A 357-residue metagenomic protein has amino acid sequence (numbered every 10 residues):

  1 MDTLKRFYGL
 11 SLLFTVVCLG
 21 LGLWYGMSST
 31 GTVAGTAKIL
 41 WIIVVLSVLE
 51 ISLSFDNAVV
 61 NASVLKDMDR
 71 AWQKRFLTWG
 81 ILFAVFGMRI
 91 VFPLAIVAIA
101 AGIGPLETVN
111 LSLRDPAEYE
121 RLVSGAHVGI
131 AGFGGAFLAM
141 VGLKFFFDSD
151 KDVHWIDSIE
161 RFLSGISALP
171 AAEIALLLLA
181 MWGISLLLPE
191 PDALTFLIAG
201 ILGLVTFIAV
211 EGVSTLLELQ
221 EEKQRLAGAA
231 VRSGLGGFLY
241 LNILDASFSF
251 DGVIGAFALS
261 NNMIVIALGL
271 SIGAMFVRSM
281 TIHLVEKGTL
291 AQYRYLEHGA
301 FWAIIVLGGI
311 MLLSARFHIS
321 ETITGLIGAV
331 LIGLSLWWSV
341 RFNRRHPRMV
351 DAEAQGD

Functional and structural regions predicted by a protein language model:
M1-D357: Multi-pass alpha-helical transmembrane bundle typical of ion/small-solute transporters and intramembrane aspartyl
